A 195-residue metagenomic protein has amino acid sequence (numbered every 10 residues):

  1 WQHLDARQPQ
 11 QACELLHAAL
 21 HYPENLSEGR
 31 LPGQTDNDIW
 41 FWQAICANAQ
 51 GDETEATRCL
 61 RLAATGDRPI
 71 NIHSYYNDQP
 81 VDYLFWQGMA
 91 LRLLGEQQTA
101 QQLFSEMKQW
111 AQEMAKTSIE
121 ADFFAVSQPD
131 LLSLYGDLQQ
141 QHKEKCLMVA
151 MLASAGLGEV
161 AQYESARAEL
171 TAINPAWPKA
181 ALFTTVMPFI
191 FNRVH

Functional and structural regions predicted by a protein language model:
L4-D5, E28, S105-K145: Alpha-helical adaptor scaffolds
R7, G51, G95, G158-A161: Residue-level detector of the short coil/turn that links helix A to helix B within each tetratricopeptide repeat
H17-E28, L62-I72, K108-Q109, A172: Amphipathic alpha-helical segments of tetratricopeptide repeats
P23-G33, P69-Y76, L134-Q139: Flexible helix-coil transition and linker loops at the boundaries of alpha-helical arrays
E28-T35, Y75, Q79, W86 (+4 more regions): Structural signature of alpha-solenoid helical repeat junctions
T35, F41-W42, A49, W86-G88 (+4 more regions): "A position-specific structural signal for the A-helix of alpha-solenoid helical repeats
